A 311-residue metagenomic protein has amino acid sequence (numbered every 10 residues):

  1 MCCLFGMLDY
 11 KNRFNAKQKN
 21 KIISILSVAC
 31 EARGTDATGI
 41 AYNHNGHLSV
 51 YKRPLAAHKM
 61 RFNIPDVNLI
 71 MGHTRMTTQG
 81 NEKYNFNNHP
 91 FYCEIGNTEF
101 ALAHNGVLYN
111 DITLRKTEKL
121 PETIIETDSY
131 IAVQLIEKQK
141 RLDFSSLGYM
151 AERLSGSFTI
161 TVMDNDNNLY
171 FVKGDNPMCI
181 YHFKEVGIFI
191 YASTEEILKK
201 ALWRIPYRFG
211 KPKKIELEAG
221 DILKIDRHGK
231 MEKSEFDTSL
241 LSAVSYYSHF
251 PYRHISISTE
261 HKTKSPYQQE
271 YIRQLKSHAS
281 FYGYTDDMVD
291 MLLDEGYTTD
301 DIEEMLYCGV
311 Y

Functional and structural regions predicted by a protein language model:
M1-Y311: Conserved short alpha-helical segments that host acidic/polar catalytic motifs at enzyme active sites
